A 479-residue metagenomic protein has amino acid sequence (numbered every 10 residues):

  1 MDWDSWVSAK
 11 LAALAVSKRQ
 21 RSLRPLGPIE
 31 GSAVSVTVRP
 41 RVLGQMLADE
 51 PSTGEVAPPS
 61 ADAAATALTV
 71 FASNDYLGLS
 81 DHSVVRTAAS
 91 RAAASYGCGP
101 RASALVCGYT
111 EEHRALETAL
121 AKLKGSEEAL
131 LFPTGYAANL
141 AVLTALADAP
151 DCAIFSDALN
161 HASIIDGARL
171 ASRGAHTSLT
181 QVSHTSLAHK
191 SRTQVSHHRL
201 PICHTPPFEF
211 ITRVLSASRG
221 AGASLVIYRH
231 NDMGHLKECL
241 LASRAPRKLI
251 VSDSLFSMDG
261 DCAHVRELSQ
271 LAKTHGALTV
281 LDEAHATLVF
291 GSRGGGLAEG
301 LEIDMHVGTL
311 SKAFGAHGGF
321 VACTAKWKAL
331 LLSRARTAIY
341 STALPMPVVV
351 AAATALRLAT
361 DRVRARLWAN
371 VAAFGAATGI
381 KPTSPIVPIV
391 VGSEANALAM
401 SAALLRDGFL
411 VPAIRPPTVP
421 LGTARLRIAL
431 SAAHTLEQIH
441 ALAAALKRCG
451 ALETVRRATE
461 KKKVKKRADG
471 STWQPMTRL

Functional and structural regions predicted by a protein language model:
D2-K10, V16-C98, H189, A277 (+1 more regions): N-terminal "arm"/small-domain region of PLP-dependent enzymes with the aminotransferase-like
Q45, L79, R364-G408, P416-L426 (+4 more regions): Conserved PLP-binding catalytic core of the aspartate aminotransferase-like
D75, T177-Q181, T185, F210 (+1 more regions): Active-site phosphate-binding strand-loop segment of PLP-dependent enzymes
R86-T134: Conserved N-terminal alpha-helix of the aminotransferase class I/II PLP-enzyme fold
L143-A162, C203-R219: Conserved PLP-anchoring active-site segment centered on the Schiff-base-forming lysine
H176-V195, P201-E209: Compositionally biased, intrinsically disordered low-complexity segments enriched in Pro/Arg/Gln/His
E299-L330: Active-site PLP attachment segment
P347-A365: Amphipathic alpha-helix from the class-I
